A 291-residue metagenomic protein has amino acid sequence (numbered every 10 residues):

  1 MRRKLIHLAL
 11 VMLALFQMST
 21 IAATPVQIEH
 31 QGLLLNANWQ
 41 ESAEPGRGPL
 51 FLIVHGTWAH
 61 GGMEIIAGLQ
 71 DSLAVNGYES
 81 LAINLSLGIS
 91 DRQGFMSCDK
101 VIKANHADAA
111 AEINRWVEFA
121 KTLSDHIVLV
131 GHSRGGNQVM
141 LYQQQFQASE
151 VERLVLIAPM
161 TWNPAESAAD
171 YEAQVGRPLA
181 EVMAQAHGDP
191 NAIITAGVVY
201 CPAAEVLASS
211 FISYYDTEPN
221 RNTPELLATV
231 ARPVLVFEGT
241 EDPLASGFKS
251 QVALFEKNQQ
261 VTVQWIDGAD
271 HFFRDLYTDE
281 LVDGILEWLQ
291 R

Functional and structural regions predicted by a protein language model:
I21-E44: N-terminal cap/lid segment of alpha/beta-hydrolase-fold proteins
E44-N76, S80-L85: Short, surface-exposed "cap/lid" segments of acyl-processing enzymes
S86-A104: Cap/lid segment of the alpha/beta-hydrolase catalytic domain
K100-T122: Alpha/beta-hydrolase active-site loop
F119, S124-V175: Primarily recognizes the serine-hydrolase "nucleophile elbow" in alpha/beta-hydrolase and SGNH/GDSL folds
V230, V236-E238: Short beta-strand/loop motif that positions the catalytic acidic residue of the alpha/beta-hydrolase fold
P243-K249, R274: Conserved alpha/beta-hydrolase "acid-adjacent" motif
A269-T278: Catalytic histidine-centered segment of alpha/beta-hydrolase-like enzymes
